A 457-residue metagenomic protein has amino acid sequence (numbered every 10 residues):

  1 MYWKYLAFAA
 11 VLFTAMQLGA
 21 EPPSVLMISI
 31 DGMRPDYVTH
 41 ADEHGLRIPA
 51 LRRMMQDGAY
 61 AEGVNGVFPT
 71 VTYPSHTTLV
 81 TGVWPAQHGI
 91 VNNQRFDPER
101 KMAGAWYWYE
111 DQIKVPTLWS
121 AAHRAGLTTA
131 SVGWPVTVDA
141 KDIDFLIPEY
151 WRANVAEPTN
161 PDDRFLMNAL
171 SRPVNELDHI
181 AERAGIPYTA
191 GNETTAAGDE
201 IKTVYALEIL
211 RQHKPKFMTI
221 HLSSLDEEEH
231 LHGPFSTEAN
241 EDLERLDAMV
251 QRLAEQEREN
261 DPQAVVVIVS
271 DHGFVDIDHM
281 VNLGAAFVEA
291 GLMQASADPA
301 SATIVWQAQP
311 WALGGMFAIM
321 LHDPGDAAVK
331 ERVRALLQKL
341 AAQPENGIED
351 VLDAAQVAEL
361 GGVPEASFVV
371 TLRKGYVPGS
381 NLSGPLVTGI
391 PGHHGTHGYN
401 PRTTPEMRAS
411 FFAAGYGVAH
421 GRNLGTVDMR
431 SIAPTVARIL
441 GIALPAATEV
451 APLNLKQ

Functional and structural regions predicted by a protein language model:
T14-A15: N-terminal signal peptide c-region/cleavage motif recognized by signal peptidases
A20-A59: Active-site-proximal N-terminal segment of extracellular/periplasmic enzymes that hydrolyze or transfer
P35, R52-Q56, L118-A125, M316-E349 (+2 more regions): Non-catalytic, well-ordered alpha-helical segments in soluble enzyme domains
Y37-V38, A196-I220, L225-V267, R332-L340 (+2 more regions): A long, amphipathic alpha-helix that forms part of the scaffold/cap immediately adjacent to metal-dependent active
Y60-V83, V132-D142, S223, T448-L453: Short, solvent-exposed turn/loop segments enriched in Gly/Ser/Thr/Pro and often Arg
E62, P69, R95-F96, R100-D111 (+6 more regions): Secreted, luminal/periplasmic, and some membrane-associated catalytic domains that remodel anionic oxygen-ester
W84-G233, G315, A341, G379: His/Asp/Glu-rich, glycine-adjacent segments that coordinate divalent cations and/or stabilize oxyanion chemistry on
V288-R334, H393-I439, K456: Substrate-binding rim/cap in mid-to-C-terminal beta-strand-loop elements of soluble/periplasmic
